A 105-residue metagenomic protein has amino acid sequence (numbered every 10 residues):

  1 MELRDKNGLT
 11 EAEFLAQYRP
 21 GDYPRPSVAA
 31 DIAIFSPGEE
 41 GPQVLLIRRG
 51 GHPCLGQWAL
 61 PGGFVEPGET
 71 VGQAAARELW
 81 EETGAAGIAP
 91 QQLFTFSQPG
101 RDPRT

Functional and structural regions predicted by a protein language model:
M1-D31: Acidic, metal-coordinating catalytic segment for phosphate/diphosphate chemistry, firing primarily on the Nudix
R25, L55-Q57, G62, L93-F96: Generic secondary-structure boundary/loop-capping signal
P26-V28, G38-P42: Short, flexible loop/turn motifs enriched in small residues
P26-V28, G72, A76, W80 (+1 more regions): Active-site segment of metal-dependent pyrophosphate-handling enzymes, primarily the Nudix hydrolase catalytic core
A30, L60-G62, E66-P67, Q98-R101: Generic structural "secondary-structure junction" signal
G38, G50, F96: Short, flexible active-site-adjacent loop segments at beta-strand->alpha-helix junctions, enriched in small/polar
G41-A85: Conserved Nudix-box catalytic region and its N-terminal flanking loop in Nudix hydrolases and closely related
